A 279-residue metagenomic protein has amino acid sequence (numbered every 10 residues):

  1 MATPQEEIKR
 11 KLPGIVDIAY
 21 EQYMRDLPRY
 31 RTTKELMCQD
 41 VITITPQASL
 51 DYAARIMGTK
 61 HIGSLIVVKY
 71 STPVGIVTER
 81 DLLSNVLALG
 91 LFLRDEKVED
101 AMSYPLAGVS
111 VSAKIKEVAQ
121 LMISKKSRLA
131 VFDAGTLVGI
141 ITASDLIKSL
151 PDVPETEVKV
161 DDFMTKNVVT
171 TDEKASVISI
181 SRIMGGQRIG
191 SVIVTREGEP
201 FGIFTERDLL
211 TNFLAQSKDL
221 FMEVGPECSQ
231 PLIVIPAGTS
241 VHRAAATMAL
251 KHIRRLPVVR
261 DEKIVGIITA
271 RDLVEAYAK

Functional and structural regions predicted by a protein language model:
M1-K279: Tandem CBS (Cystathionine beta-synthase) repeat/Bateman regulatory domains
